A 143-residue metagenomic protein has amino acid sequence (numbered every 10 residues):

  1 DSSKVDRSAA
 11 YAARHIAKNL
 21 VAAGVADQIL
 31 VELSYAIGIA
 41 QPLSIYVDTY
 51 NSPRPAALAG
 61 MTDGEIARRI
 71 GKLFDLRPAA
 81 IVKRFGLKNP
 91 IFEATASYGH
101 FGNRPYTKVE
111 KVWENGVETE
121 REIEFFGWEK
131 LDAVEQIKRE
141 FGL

Functional and structural regions predicted by a protein language model:
D1-L143: A domain-level signal for the structural core that forms small-molecule/cofactor-binding pockets and catalytic centers
